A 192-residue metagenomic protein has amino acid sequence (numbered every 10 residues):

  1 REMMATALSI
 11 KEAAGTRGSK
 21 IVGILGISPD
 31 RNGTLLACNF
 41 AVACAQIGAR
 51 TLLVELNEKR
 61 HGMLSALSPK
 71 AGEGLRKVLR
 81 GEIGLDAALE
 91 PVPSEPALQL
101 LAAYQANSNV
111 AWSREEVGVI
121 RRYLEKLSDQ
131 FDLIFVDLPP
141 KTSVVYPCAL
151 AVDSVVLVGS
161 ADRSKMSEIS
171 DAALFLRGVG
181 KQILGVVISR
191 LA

Functional and structural regions predicted by a protein language model:
R1-L8, A13-I21, L25-R31, Q46-D132 (+1 more regions): P-loop/Walker-type NTP enzyme "switch/lid" segment
L36: Hydrophobic positions on the alpha1 helix immediately C-terminal to the Walker A/P-loop
N39, P69-A71, A151, S167: Hydrophobic alpha-helical segments
F40, T51-L53, V152: Residue-level detection of beta-strand scaffold positions
A41, A45, A149: Gly/Ala-rich phosphate-binding loop of Rossmann-like dinucleotide-binding domains, activating on the conserved
R114-A192: Conserved catalytic-core segment of NTP-binding enzymes
